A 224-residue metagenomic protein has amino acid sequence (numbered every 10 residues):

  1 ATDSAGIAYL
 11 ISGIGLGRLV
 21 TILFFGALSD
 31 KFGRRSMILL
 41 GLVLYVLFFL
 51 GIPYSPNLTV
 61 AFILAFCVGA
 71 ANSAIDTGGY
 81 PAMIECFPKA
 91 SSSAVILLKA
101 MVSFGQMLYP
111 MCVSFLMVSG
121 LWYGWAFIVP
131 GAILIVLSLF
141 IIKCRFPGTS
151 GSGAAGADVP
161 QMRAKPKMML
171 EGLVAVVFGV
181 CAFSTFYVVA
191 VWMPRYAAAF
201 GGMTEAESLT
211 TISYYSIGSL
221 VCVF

Functional and structural regions predicted by a protein language model:
I14-L23, M107, S216-F224: Residue-level signature of mid-helix packing/kink "hotspots" within the transmembrane helices of 12-pass Major
V20-P56: Conserved MFS/SLC helix-loop-helix module at the cytosolic interface between two early adjacent transmembrane helices
F48, T59-C67: Paired small-residue
L64-A100: Cytoplasmic helix-loop-helix junction between adjacent transmembrane helices in 12-TM secondary transporters
G69-T77, M107, F183, Y187: Small-residue-rich segments within alpha-helical transmembrane domains of MFS-like 12-TM solute carriers
A90, A94-F146: Helix-loop-helix hairpin linking two adjacent transmembrane segments in secondary transporters
I142-R163: Flexible cytoplasmic inter-helical loops of multi-pass small-molecule transporters
M168-S213, I217-G218: Extracytoplasmic gate region of multi-pass secondary transporters
